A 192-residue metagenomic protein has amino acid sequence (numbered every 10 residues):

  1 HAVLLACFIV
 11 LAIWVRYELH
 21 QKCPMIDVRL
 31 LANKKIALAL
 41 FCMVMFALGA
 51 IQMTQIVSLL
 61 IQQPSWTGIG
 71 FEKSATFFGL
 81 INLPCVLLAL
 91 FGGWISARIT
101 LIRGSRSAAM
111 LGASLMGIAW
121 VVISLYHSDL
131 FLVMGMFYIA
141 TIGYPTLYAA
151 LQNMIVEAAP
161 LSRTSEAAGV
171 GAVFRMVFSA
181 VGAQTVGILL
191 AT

Functional and structural regions predicted by a protein language model:
H1-A6, C85: Hydrophobic H-region at the start of alpha-helical membrane spans
A6-Q21: C-terminal membrane-cytosol helix-exit motif in multi-pass small-molecule transporters
P24-A191: 12-transmembrane solute porter fold
